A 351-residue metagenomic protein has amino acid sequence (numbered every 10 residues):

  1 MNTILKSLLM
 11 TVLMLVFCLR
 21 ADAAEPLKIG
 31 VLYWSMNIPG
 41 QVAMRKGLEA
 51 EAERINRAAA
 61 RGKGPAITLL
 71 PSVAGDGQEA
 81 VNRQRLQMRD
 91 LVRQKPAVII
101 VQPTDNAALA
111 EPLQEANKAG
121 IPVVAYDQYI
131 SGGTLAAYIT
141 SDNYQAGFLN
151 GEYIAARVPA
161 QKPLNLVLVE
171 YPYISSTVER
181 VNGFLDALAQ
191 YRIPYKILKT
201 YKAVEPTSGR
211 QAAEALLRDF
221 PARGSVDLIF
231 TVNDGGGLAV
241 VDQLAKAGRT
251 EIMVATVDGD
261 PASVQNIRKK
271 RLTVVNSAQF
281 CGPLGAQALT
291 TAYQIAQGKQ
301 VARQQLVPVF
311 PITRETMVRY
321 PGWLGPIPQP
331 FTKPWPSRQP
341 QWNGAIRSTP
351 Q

Functional and structural regions predicted by a protein language model:
S7-C18: Bacterial N-terminal signal peptides
L19-A23: Sec/Tat signal peptide C-region and signal peptidase I cleavage site
E25-P26, L188, F280, L284-Q351: Hinge/cleft segment of the Venus flytrap/periplasmic-binding protein
I29-S35, R45-L48, L149-T200, A292 (+1 more regions): An alpha-beta-alpha
Y33-R45, A66-Q84, D105, I139-L149 (+5 more regions): Hinge/beta->alpha junction and helix N-cap segments in small-molecule ligand-binding domains
E49-L69, Q190-R192: Signal peptide-proximal N-terminal region of secreted/periplasmic/extracellular or secretory-lumen proteins
L91-R93, A97-N117, F184, K202-N266: Hydrophobic alpha-helical
A107-Q145, D260-T273: Flexible loop/hinge segments that line or gate small-molecule binding clefts
